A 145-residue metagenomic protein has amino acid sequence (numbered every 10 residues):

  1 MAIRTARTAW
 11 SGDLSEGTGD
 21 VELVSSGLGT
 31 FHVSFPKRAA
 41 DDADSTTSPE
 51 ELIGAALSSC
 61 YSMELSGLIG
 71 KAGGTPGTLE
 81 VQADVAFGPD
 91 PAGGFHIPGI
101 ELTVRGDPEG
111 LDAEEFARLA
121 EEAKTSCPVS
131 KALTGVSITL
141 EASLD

Functional and structural regions predicted by a protein language model:
M1-A55, S59-D145: Extended beta-strand/beta-hairpin segments
